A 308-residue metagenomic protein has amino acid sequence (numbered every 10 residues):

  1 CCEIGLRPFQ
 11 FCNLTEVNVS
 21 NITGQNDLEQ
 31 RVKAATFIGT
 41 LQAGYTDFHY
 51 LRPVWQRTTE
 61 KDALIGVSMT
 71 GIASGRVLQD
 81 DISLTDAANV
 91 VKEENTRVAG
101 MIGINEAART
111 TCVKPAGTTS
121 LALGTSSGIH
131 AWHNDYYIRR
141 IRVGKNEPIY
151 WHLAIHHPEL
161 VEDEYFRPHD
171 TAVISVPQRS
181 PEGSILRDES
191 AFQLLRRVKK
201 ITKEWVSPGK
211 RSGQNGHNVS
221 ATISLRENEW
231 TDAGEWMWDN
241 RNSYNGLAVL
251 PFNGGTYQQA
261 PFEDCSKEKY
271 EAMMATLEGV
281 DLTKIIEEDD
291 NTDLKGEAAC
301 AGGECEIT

Functional and structural regions predicted by a protein language model:
C1-P8, T15, N21-I22, T36-L51 (+3 more regions): Catalytic alpha/beta core of large soluble enzyme barrels
C2-G5, N26-E29, W55-L64, Q79-D86 (+5 more regions): Alpha-helix capping and helix-loop boundary segments enriched in small/acidic/polar residues
F9-C12, N26, Q30-A34, E60-T70 (+5 more regions): Conserved active-site and cofactor/substrate-binding residues in soluble primary-metabolism enzymes
A43-P53, M69-P115: Internal maturation/activation junctions in enzymes
N105-A108, N218, C300: Short beta-strand-initiation
N291-T308: Short acidic, low-complexity intrinsically disordered linear motifs used for protein-protein interactions
